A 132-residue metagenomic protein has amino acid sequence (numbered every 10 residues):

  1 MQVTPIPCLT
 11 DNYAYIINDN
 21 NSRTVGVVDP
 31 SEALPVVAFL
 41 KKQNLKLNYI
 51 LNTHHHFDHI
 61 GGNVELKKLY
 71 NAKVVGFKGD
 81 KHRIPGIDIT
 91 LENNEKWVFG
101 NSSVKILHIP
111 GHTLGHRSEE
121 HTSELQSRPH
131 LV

Functional and structural regions predicted by a protein language model:
M1-V3: Extreme N-terminal starter segment of soluble prokaryotic enzymes
P5-P7, D88, H108-P110: Short Gly/Pro-enriched turn/cap motifs at secondary-structure boundaries
T10, V25, E32-K105: Active-site HxH/HxHxD metal-binding segment of metal-dependent hydrolases
I16, K96-E120: Core dinuclear metal-dependent hydrolase active-site scaffold
I17, G26-V28: Conserved catalytic cores of phosphodiester-cleaving nucleases, focusing on short active-site segments
R23-G26, S123: Active-site beta-strand-loop-beta-strand hairpin of nuclease catalytic cores that positions key catalytic residues
E119-V132: Single conserved hydrophobic/aromatic residue that forms the stacking wall/gate of nucleotide- or nucleobase-binding
